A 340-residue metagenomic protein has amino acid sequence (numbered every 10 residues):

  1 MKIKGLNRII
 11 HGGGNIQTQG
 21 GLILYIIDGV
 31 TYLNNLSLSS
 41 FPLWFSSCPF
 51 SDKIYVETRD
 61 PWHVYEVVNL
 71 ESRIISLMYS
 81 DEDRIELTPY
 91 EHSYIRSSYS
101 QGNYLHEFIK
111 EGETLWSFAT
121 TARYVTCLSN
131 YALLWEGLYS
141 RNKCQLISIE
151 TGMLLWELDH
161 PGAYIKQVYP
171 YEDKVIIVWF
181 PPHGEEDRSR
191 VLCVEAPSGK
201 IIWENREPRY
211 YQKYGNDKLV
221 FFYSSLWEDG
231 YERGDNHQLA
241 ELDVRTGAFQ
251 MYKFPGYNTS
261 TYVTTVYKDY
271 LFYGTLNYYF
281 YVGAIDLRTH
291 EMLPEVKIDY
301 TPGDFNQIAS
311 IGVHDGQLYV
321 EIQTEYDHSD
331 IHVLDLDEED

Functional and structural regions predicted by a protein language model:
M1-Y32, L36-W44, D52, Q323-D340: Sequence/structural signature of beta-propeller modules and their immediately flanking N-terminal secretory/stalk
G5-I9, V30-S40, I74-Y79, G112-F118 (+4 more regions): A short beta-strand motif characteristic of beta-propeller blades
H11-G21, S40-S51, S80-H92, S117-Y131 (+5 more regions): Repeated scaffold domains used in trafficking and secretory/extracellular systems, primarily beta-propellers
Y25, V56, Y94-R96, L134-W135 (+4 more regions): Residue position within the beta-strands of beta-propeller blades
L33, V64-N69, H106-K110, L146-S148 (+4 more regions): Conserved blade-register residue in beta-propeller folds
R59-H63, Y99-N103, G137-N142, P182-S189 (+3 more regions): Short, solvent-exposed loop/turn segments at conserved positions within beta-propeller repeat blades
N69-R73, I109-E113, S148-G152, E195-S198 (+3 more regions): Short loop/turn segments that connect beta-strands within beta-propeller blades
Y300, D304-D340: Blade-level signature of beta-propeller repeat domains, shared across WD40, Kelch, NHL, RCC1 and BNR/Asp-box propellers
